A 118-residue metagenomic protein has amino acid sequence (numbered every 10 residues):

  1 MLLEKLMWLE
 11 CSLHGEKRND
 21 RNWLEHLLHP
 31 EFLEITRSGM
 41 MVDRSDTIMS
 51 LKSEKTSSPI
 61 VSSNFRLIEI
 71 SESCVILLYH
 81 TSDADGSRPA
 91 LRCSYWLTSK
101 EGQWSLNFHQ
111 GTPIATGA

Functional and structural regions predicted by a protein language model:
M1-R18, N22-H26, E31-A118: A beta-strand edge to alpha-helix "cap/lid" segment located at domain peripheries
